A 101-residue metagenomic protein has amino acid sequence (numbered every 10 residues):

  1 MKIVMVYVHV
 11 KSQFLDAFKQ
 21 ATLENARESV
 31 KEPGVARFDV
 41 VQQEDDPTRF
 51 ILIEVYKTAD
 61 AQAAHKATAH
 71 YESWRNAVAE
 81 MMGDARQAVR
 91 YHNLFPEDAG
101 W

Functional and structural regions predicted by a protein language model:
K2, V40-T48, N76-W101: Glycine-rich beta-strand-turn "strand-cap" elements at beta-sheet edges
K2-H9, D39-K66: Short, well-ordered beta-strand segments in beta-rich or mixed alpha/beta enzyme and ligand-binding folds
K2-V40: N-terminal first-folded block
F14, T48, H70: Short phosphate-engaging motifs
Q20-A36, V55-V89: An amphipathic, aromatic/His-enriched active-site/gating alpha helix that lines ligand/cofactor pockets
